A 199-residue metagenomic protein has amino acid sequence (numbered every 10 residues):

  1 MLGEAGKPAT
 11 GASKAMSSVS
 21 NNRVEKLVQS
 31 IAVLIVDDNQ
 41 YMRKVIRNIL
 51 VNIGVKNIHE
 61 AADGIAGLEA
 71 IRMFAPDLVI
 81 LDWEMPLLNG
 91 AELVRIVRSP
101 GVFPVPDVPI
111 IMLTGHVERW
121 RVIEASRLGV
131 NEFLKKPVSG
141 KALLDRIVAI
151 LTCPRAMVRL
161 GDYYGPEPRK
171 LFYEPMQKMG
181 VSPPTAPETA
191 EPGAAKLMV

Functional and structural regions predicted by a protein language model:
A12, V24-K26, A149-V199: CheY-like receiver
Q40-H59: Two-component/phosphorelay signaling modules centered on CheY-like receiver
R47-N48, E92, P106, V117-E132 (+3 more regions): Alpha4 helix (beta4-alpha4-beta5 surface) of REC/receiver domains from two-component response regulators
E60-E69, G90: Helix N-cap/capping motif at the beta->alpha junctions
E69, A91-V105: Short amphipathic alpha-helix used as the core "switch/output" element in two-component signaling
F74-I80: Active-site beta3 strand of CheY-like receiver
M85: Receiver (REC) domain active-site loop signature in two-component systems and cognate sites in sensor histidine kinases
